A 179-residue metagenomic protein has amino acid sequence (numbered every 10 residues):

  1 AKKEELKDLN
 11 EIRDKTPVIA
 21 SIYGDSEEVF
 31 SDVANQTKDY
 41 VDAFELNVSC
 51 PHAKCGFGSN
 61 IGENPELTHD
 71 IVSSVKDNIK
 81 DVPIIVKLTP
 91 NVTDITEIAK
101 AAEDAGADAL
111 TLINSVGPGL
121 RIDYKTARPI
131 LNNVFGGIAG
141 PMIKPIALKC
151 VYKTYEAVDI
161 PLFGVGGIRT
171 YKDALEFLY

Functional and structural regions predicted by a protein language model:
A1, P51-E66, I98-I160: Glycine/Thr-rich beta-alpha phosphate-binding loop at enzyme active sites
A1-E63: Active-site beta->alpha loop and helix N-cap motifs at the rims of alpha/beta catalytic domains
K3-D14, V72-K80, E103, V151-A157: Surface-exposed amphipathic alpha-helices with a cationic face
V18-I22, F44-L46, I84-V86, L110-L112 (+1 more regions): Hydrophobic faces of well-ordered beta-strands that scaffold small-molecule active sites in alpha/beta enzyme cores
Y23-D25, S49-P51, K87-N91, I113-G117 (+1 more regions): Active-site beta-loop-alpha junctions enriched in small/polar residues
E28-D39, V92-A105, K153-I160, I168-Y179: Catalytic cores of alpha/beta
C50-K54, D77-N78, N91, T96-E97: Outer-membrane beta-barrel porins/channels
G62-E66, I79-V86, N91-V92: Divalent metal-binding pocket/active-site signature
